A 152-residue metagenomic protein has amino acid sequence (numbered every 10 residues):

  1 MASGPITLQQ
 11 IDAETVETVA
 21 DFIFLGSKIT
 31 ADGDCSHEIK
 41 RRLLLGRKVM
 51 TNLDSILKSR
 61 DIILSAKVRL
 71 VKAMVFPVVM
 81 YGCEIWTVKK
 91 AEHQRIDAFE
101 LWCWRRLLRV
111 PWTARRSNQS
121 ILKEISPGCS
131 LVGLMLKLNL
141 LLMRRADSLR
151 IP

Functional and structural regions predicted by a protein language model:
M1-P152: Short linear motifs embedded in intrinsically disordered, charge-biased segments
